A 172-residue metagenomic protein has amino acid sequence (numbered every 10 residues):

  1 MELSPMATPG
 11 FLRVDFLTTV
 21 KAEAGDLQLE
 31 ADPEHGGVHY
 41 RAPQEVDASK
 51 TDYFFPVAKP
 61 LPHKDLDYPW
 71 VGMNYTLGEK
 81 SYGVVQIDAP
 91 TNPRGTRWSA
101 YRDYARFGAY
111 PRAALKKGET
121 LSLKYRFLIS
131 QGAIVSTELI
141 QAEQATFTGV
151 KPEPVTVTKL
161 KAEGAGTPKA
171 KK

Functional and structural regions predicted by a protein language model:
M1-A31: Acidic, contiguous internal or C-terminal segments within carbohydrate-active enzymes that form a structured patch used
E2, L17-K21, H39-R41, K124-L128: Residue-level recognition of well-ordered beta-strand positions that form the cores of beta-sheet-rich folds across
T8-G10, A22-E23, D47-S49, L128-S130: Cell-envelope and extracellular/periplasmic
F11-D15, H35, T120-S122: A general secondary-structure signal for short beta-strands and their flanking turns/coil in non-transmembrane regions
L27, S49, G132-S136: Intrinsically disordered, low-complexity acidic/polar segments
P33-K117: Trp/Gly-enriched beta-strand surface patches
V84-P168: Beta-strand-rich recognition/accessory modules
A170-K172: Short, solvent-exposed mixed-charge patches
